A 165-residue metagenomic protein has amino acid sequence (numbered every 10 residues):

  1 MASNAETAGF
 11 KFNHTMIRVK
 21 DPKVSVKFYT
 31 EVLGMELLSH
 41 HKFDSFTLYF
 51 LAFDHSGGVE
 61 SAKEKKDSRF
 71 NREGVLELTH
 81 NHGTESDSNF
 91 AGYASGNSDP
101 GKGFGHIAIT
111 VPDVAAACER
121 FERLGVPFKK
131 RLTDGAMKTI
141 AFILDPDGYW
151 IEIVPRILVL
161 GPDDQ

Functional and structural regions predicted by a protein language model:
A2-F12, E36-I109, A116-L144, P155-Q165: Vicinal oxygen chelate
F12-M16, K27, E31, L48-F50: A structure-centric feature marking long, well-folded core domains of fungal metabolic enzymes and membrane transporters
M16-P22, V111-D113: Conserved beta-strand-loop-alpha-helix junction that forms the acyl-donor binding cleft
K20-E36: Amphipathic alpha-helical segments
D21, D145-G148: Conserved phosphate-binding and hydrolysis motifs of nucleotide-dependent enzymes
S25-T30, L51, F121, G148: Conserved active-site tyrosine of GNAT-family acetyltransferases
W150-I153: Short glycine-/small-residue motifs
